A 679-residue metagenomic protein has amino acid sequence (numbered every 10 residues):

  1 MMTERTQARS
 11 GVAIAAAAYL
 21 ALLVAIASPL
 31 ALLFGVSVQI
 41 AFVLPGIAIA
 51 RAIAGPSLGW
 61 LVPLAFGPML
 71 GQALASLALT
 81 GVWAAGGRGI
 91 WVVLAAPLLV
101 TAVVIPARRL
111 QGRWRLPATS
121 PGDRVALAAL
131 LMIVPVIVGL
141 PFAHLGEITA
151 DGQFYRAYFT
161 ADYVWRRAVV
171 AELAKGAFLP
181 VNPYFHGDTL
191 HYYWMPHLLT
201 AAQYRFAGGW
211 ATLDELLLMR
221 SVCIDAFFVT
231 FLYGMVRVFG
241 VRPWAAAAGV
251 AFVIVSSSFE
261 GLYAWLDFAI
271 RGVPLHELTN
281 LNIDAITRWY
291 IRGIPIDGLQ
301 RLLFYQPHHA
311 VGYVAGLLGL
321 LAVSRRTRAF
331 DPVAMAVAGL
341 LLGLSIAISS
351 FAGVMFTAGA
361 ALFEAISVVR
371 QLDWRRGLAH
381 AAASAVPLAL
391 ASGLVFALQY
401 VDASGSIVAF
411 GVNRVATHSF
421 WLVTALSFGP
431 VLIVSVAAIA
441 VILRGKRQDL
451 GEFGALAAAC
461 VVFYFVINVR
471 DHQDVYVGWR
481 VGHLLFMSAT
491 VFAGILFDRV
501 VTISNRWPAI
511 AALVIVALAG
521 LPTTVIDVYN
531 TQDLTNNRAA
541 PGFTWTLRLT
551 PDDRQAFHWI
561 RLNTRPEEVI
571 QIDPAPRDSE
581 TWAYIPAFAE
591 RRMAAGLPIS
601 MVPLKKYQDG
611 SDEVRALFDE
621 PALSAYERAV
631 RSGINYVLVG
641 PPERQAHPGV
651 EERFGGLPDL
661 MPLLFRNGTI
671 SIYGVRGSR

Functional and structural regions predicted by a protein language model:
M1-P121: Membrane-embedded, hydrophobic transmembrane alpha-helices
G11-L20, A334-L342, G359, A382-V386 (+2 more regions): Transmembrane alpha-helix segments characteristic of polytopic inner-membrane glycan-assembly/cell-envelope
S37, V134-A315, S350, V354 (+2 more regions): Active-site lumenal/periplasmic loops and adjacent helix-entry segments of GT-C-fold, multi-pass membrane
V38, V222-D225, V354-F356, D474-T502 (+1 more regions): Hydrophobic/aromatic-rich transmembrane helices and adjacent perimembrane loops
Q39, V501-R679: Extracytoplasmic
S120-P121, R325-A334, V369-A382, A437-A458 (+1 more regions): Membrane-interface helix-loop-helix junctions at transmembrane boundaries of multi-pass membrane enzymes, predominantly
Q300-R301, A334-S350: Membrane-interface alpha helices of multi-pass inner-membrane proteins
G316-R325, G359-R370, S427-L450, L496-R499 (+1 more regions): Hydrophobic, aromatic-rich transmembrane alpha-helices and their immediate juxtamembrane boundary segments
